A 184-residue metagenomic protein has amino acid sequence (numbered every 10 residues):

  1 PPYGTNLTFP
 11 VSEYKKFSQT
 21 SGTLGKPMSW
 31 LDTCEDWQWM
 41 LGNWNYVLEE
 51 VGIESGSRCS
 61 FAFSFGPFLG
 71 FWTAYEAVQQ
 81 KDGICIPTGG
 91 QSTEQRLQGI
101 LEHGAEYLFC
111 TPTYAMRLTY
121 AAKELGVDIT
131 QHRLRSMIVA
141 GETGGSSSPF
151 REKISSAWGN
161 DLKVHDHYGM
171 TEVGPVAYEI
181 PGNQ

Functional and structural regions predicted by a protein language model:
P1-Q19, L24-E50, E54-S55, R151: Nucleotide 5′-phosphate-binding alpha/beta core
L7-V11, E35, F65, P87 (+2 more regions): Residue-level marker of alpha-helix boundaries and capping positions
T20-T23, C59, L108, G169: Conserved S/T- and glycine-rich ATP-binding loop of Class I adenylate-forming
T23-K26, F71, E142, M170: Gly/Ser/Thr-rich helix-start
T33-V47, R58-R117: AMP-binding/adenylate-forming
E49-I53, A77, I129: Glycine-rich helix-loop-beta junction characteristic of Rossmann-like nucleotide cofactor-binding loops
S55-G56, L134: Phosphate-coordination loops involved in phosphoryl transfer and adenosine-cofactor binding
K81-Q184: Active-site glycine/GP-rich loop and adjacent strand/helix microenvironment that borders small-molecule binding pockets
